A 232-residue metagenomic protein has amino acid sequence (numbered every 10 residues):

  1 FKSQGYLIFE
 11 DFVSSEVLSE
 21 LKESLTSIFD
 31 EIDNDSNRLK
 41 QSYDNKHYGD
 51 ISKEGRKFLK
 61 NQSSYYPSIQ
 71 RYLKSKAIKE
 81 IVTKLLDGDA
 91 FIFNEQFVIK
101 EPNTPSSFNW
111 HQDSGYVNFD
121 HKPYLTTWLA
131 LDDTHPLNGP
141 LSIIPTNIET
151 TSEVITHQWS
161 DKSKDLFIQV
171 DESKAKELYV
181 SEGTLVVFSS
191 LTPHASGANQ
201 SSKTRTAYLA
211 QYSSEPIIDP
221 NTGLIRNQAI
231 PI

Functional and structural regions predicted by a protein language model:
K2-S3, E10-W110, Y116, I225 (+1 more regions): Non-heme Fe(II)-dependent double-stranded beta-helix
S24-E31, G88, T134-L137, T150 (+1 more regions): Phosphate/oxyanion-binding loops and surfaces in catalytic or ligand/nucleic-acid-binding neighborhoods
E31-N34, R38-N45, W159, L185-V187 (+1 more regions): Non-heme Fe(II)/2-oxoglutarate
I69-Q70, E80-I81, S114-V117, L129-D132 (+2 more regions): Short helix-to-loop capping/linker segments positioned immediately adjacent to catalytic or ligand/cofactor-binding
L85, H111, N118-P136, Y179-V180 (+2 more regions): Short, conserved beta-strand element in jelly-roll/cupin
G88-E95, S106-F108, P123-L129, G139 (+1 more regions): Generic beta-strand structural signal
F97-T104, S114-G115, K122-P123, L131-P136 (+1 more regions): Short acidic/polar capping segments at secondary-structure boundaries
T134-A195, I217-D219: Double-stranded beta-helix
